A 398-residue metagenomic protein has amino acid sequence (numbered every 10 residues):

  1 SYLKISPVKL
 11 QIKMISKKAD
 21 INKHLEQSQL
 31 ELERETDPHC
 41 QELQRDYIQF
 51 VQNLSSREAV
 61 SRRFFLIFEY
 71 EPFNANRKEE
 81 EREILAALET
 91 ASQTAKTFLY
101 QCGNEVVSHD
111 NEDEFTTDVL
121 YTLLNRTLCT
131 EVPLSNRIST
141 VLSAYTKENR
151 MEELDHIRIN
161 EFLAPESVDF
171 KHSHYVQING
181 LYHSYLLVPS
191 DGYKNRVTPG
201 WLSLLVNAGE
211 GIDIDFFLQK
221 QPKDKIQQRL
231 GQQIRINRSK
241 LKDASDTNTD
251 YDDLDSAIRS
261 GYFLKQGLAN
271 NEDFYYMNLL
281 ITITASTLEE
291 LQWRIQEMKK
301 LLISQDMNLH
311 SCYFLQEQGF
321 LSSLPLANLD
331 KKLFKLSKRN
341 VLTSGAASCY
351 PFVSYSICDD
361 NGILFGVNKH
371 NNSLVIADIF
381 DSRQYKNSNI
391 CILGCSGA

Functional and structural regions predicted by a protein language model:
S1, D360-A398: Glycine-rich phosphate-binding loop of nucleotide-binding enzymes
S1-V353: Extended, folded cores of ATP/NTP-driven motor/assembly subunits in large transport and secretion machines
V341-T343, S354-I357, N368, S382: Long insertion/accessory domains within large nucleic-acid-processing enzymes
